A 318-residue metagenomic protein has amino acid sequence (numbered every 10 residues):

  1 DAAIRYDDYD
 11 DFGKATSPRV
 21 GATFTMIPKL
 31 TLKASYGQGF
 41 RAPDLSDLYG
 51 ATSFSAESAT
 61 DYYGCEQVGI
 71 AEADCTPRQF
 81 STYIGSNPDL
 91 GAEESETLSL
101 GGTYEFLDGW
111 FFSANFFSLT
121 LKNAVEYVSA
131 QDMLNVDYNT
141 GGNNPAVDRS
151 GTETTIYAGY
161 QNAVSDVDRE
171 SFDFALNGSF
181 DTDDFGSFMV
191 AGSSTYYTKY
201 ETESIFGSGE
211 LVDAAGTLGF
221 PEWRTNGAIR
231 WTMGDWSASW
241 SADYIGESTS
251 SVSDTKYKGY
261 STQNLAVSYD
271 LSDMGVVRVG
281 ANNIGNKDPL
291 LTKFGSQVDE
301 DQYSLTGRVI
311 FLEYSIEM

Functional and structural regions predicted by a protein language model:
D1-T23, S95, R230-D243: Surface-exposed extracellular loop regions of Gram-negative outer-membrane beta-barrel proteins
A2, V20, A34, L100-G102 (+8 more regions): Membrane-embedded beta-strand positions of outer-membrane beta-barrel proteins
D7-D11, G39-P43, G50, S95 (+7 more regions): Structural signature of outer-membrane beta-barrel domains
F24-T25, Q38, Y104-F106, G178-T182 (+4 more regions): Residue-level signature of outer-membrane beta-barrel architecture
K29-L32, D108-F112, D183-F188, D235-S239 (+2 more regions): Repeated loop/turn-to-beta-strand initiation elements of outer-membrane beta-barrel proteins
A42-S113, L119, Y157-F172, S179-D181 (+2 more regions): Outer-membrane beta-barrel signature, preferentially recognizing the C-terminal barrel domain of Gram-negative
S55, G186-D270, G285: C-terminal beta-barrel architecture of Gram-negative outer-membrane proteins
L121-K122, T198-E201, D243-T249, S268-M318: C-terminal beta-signal and adjacent terminal beta-strands/loops of Gram-negative outer-membrane beta-barrel proteins
